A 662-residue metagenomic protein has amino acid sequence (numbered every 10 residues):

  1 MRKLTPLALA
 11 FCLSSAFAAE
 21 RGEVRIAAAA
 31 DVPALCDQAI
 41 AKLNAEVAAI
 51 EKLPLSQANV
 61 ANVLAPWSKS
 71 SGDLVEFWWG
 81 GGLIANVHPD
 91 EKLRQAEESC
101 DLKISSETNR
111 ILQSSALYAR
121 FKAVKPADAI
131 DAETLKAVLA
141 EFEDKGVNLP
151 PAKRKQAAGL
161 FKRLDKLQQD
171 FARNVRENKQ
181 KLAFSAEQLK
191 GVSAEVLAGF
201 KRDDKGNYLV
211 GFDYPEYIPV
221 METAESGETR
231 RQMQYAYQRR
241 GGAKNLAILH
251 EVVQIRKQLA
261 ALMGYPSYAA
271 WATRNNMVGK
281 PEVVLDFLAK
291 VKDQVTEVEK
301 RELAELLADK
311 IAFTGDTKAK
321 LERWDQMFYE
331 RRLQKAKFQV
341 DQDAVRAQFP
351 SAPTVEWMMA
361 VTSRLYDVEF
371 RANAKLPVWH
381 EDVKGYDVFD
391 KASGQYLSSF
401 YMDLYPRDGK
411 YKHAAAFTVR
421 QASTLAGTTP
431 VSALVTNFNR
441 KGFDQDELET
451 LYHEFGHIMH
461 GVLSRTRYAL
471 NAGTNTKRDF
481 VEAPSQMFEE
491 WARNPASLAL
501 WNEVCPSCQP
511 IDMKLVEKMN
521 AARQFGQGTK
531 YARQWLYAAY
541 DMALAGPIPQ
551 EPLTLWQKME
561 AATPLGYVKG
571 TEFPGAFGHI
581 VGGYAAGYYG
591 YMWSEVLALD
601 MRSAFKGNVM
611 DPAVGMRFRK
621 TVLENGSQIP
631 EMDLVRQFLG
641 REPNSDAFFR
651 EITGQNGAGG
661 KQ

Functional and structural regions predicted by a protein language model:
M1-L4: Positively charged n-region of N-terminal signal peptides that target proteins for export
P6-S15: Bacterial N-terminal signal peptides
A19-A29, Q38, N207, P353 (+10 more regions): C-terminal, non-catalytic "cap/extension" segments appended to globular domains
A19-S193, F605, Q662: N-terminal helix-rich structural modules
E20-D31, W79-C100, A123-G159, L209-L246 (+5 more regions): Short His/Asp/Glu-rich catalytic/ion-coordination signatures at enzyme active sites or charged loops
E51-L55, Y268, R371-K375, L470 (+1 more regions): Surface-exposed patches in mature extracellular/periplasmic domains of secreted proteins
T134-L135, K166, R173, N178-G211 (+6 more regions): Active-site-proximal, well-structured secondary-structure segments within enzyme catalytic domains
F438-Y452: Short pre-active-site segment immediately N-terminal to the catalytic Zn-binding motif
